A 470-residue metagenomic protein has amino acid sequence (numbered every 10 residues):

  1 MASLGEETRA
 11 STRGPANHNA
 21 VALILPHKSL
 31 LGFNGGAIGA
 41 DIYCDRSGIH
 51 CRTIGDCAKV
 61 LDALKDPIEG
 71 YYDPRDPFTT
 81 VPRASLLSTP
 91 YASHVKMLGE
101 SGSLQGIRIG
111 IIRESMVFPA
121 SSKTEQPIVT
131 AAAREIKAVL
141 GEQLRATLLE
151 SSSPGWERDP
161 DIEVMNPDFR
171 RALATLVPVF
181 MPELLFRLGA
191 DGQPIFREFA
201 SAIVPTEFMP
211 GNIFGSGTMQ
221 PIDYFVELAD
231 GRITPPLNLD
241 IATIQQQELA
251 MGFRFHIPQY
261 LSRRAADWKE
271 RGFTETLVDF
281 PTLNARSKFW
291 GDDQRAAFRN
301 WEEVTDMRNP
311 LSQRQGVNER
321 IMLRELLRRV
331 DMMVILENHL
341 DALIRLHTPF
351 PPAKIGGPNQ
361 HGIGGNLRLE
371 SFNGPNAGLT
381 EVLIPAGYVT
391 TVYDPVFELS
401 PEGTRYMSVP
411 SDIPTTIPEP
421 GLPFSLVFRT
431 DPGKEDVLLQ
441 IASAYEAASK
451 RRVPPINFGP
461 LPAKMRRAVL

Functional and structural regions predicted by a protein language model:
A2-K123, T130, R134, A138-E142 (+3 more regions): Structural helix-boundary/capping segments
L98-F118, R170-R329, P385-S425: Short helix-loop capping/hinge segments that flank enzyme active sites or metal/cofactor-binding pockets
A120-Q126, P352-I363: Glycine/threonine-rich flexible loop motifs
E125-P154, P258, S262-A266, R320-H339: Acyltransferase
R145-F169, M307, V389: Short connector loops at secondary-structure junctions
R263, T348-F350: Short glycine-rich anion-binding loops that position phosphate/pyrophosphate groups of nucleotides and phosphorylated
V330, H361-P385: Small-aliphatic-rich amphipathic alpha-helix that forms the alpha element of a beta-alpha
